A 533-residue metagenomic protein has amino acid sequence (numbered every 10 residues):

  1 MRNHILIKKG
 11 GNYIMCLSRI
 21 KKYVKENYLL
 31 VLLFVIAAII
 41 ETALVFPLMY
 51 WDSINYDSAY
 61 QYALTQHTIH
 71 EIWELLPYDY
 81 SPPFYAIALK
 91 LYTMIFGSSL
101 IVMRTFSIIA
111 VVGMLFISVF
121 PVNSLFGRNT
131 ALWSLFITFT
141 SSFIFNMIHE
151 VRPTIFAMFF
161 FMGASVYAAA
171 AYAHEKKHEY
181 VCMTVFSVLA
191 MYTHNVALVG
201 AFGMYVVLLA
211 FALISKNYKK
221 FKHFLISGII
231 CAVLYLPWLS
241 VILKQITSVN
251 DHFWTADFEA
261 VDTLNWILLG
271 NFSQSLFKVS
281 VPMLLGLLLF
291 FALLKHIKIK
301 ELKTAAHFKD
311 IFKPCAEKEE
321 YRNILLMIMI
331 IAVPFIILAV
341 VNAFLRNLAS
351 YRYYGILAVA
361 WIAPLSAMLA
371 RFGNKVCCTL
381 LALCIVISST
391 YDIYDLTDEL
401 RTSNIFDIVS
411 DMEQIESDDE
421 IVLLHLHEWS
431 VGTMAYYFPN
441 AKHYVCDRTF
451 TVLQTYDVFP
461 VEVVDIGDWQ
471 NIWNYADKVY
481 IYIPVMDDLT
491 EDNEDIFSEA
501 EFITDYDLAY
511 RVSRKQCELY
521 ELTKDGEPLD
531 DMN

Functional and structural regions predicted by a protein language model:
R2-K25: Short, Lys/Arg-rich, polar N-terminal cytosolic tail immediately upstream of the first transmembrane signal-anchor
G10, E26-E420, L424-G526: Membrane-proximal helix-loop-helix interfaces that form the catalytic/acceptor-binding platform of multi-pass membrane
L529-N533: Short, solvent-exposed mixed-charge patches
